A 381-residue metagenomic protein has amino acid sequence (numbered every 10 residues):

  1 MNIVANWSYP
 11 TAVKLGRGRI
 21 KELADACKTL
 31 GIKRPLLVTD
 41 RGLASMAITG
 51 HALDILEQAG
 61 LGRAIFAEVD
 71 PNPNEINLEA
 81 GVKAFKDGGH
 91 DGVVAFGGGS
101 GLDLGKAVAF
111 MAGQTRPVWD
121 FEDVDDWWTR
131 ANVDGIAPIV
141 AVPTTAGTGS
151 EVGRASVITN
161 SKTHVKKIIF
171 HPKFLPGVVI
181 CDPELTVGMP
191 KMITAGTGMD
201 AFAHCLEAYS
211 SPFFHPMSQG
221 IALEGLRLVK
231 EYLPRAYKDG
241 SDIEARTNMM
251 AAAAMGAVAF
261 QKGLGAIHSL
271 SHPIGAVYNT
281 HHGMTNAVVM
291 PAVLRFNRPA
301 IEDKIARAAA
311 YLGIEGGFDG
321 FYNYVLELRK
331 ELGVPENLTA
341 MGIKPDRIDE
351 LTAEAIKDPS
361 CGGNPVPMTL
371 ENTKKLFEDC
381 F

Functional and structural regions predicted by a protein language model:
M1-F66: An N-terminal, well-structured beta->alpha segment
A44-P117, P234-R246: N-terminal small/polar loop signature for handling phosphorylated ligands or for N-terminal nucleophile
I76-P183: Glycine/threonine-rich beta-strand-loop-alpha-helix active-site module that forms ligand/phosphate-binding
G147, A254-N286, D358-G363: Glycine-rich phosphate/pyrophosphate-binding beta-alpha loops
A155-K262, E371: Carboxylate- and glycine-rich phosphate/diphosphate-binding segment that chelates Mg2+/Mn2+
V277-R347: Gly/Pro-rich interdomain helix-loop hinge
P345-F381: Short, amphipathic C-terminal "tail helix"
